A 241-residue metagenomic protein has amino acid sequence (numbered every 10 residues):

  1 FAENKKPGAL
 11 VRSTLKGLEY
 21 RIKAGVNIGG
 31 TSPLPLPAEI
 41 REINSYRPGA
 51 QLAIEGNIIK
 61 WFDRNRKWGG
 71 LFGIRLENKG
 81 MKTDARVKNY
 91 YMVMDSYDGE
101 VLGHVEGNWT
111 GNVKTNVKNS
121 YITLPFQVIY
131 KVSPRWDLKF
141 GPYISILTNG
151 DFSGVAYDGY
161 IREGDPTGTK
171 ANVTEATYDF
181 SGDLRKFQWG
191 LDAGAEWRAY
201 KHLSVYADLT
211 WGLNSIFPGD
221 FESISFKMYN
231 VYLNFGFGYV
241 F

Functional and structural regions predicted by a protein language model:
F1-E19, R64-G69, Y90-V93, T177 (+2 more regions): Outer-membrane beta-barrel biogenesis signature
A2-D63, G212, V240: Short glycine/proline- and aromatic-enriched beta-strand/turn motifs that initiate or cap beta-hairpins
I22-I28, F72-N78, F140-I146, A207-W211 (+1 more regions): Transmembrane beta-barrel strands of outer-membrane/channel proteins
G30-G49, K79-N119, L147-Q188, D192 (+1 more regions): Extracellular/periplasm-exposed beta-strand and loop segments of Gram-negative cell-envelope proteins, dominated by
A53-I59, P125-Q127, G194, G236-G238: Outer-membrane beta-barrel architecture
I58-R64, Y130-P134, A199-K201, F241: Outer-membrane beta-barrel strand-turn architecture
R66-W68, R135-L138, K201-A207: Repeated loop/turn-to-beta-strand initiation elements of outer-membrane beta-barrel proteins
W197-H202, Y229-F241: Outer-membrane beta-barrel "beta-signal"
